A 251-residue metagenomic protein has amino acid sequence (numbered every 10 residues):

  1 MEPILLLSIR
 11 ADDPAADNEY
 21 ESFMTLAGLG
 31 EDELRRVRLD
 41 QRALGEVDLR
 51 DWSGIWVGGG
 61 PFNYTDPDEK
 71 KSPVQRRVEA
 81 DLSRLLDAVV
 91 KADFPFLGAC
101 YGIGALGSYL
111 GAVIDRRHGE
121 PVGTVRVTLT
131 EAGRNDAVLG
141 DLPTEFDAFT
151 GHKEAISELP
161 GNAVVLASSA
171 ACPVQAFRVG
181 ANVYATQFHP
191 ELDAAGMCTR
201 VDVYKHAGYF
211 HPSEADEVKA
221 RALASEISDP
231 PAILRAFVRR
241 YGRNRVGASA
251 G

Functional and structural regions predicted by a protein language model:
M1-L5: Extreme N-terminal starter segment of soluble prokaryotic enzymes
L6, L29, L44-V47, D51 (+1 more regions): Amide-donor transfer/coupling interface in amidating biosynthetic enzymes
I9, L39, Y101: Cofactor-binding loop segments of dinucleotide-utilizing enzymes, especially the Rossmann-like FAD- and NAD(P)+-binding
A11-N18: Glycine- and acidic-residue-enriched helix-capping/strand-helix junction motifs
P14, Y64-D66, G107: Glycine/Thr-rich phosphate-binding loops of Rossmann-like dinucleotide-binding domains
S22-D32: A short, Lys/Arg-enriched amphipathic alpha-helix followed by its capping loop at the start of a domain
D32-L97: Flexible gly/pro-rich beta->alpha loop and the following alpha-helix that scaffold active-site loops
G102-A105, Y109-F149: Ligand/cofactor pocket segment of small-molecule handling proteins
